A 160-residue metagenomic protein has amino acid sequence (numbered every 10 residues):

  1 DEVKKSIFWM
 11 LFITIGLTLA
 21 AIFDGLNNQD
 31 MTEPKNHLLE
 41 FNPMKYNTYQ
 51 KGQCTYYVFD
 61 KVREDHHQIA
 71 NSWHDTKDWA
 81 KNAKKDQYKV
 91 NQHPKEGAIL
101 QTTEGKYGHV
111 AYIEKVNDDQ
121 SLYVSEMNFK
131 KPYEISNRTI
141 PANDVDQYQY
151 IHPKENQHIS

Functional and structural regions predicted by a protein language model:
D1-L39, E155-S160: N-terminal secretion targeting segments of exported proteins
D30-V110, E126: Secreted/periplasmic proteins that engage bacterial cell-wall peptidoglycan
V58, V116-D118: Structural motif
D118-S160: Aromatic- and glycine-rich peptidoglycan recognition patches
